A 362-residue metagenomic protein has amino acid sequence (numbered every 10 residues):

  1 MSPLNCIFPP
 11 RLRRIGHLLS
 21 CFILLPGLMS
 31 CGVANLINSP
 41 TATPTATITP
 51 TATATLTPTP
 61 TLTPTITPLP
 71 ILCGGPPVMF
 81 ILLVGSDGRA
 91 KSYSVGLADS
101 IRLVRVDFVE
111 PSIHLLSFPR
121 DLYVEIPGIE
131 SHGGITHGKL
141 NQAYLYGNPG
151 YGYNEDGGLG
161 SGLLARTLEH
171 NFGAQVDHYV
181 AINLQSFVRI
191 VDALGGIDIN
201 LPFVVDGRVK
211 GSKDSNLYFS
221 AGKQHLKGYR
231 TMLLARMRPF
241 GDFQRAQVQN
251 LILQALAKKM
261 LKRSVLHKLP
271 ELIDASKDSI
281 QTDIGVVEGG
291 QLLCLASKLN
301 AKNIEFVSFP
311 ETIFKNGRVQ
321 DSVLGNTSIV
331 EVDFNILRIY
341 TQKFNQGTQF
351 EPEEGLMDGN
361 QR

Functional and structural regions predicted by a protein language model:
M1-L12: N-terminal secretory signal peptides that target proteins for export/translocation
L4, G27-S30: Terminal accessory/targeting
L4-N5, C21, H114: Residue-level detector of alpha-helical hydrophobic segments embedded in or interacting with membranes
L18-G27: Bacterial N-terminal signal peptides
G32-R362: Non-catalytic, solvent-exposed segments at the cell envelope interface
